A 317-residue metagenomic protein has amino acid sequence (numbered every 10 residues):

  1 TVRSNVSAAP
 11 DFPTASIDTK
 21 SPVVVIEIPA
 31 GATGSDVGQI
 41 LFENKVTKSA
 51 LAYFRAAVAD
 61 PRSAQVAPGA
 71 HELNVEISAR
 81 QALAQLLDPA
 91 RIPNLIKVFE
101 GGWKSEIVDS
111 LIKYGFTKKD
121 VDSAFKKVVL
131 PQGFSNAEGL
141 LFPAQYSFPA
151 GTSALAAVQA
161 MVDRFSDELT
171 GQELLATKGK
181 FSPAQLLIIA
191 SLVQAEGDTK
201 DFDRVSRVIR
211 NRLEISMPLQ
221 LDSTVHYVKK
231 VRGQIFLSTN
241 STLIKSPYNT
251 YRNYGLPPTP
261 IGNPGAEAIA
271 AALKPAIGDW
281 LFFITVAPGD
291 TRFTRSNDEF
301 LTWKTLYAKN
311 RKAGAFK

Functional and structural regions predicted by a protein language model:
V2-L169: Signal peptide-directed extracytoplasmic domains
K113-K118, L130-K317: Bacterial extracytoplasmic/cell-wall-associated proteins, especially those involved in peptidoglycan
